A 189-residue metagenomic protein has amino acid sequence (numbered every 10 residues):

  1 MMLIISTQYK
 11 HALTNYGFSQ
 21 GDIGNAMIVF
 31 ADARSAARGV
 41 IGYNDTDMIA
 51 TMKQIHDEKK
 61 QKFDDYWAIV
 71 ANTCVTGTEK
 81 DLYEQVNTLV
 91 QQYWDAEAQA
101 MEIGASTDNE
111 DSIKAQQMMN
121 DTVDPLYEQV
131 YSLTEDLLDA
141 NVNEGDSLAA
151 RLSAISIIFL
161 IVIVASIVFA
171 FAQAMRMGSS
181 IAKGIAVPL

Functional and structural regions predicted by a protein language model:
M1, I5, V29-A36, K59-K62 (+5 more regions): Amphipathic, well-ordered alpha-helical segments in soluble domains
M1-A33, C74-V90, L148-A150, I155-L160: Amphipathic alpha-helical segments and their boundaries
M2, D139-V142: Proline-centered turn/helix-capping motifs that create local helix->coil transitions or kinks
I5, Y9, N44, S180-G184 (+1 more regions): Membrane-interface elements of multi-pass transporters and channels
L13, I41-K53, A71-L138, G145 (+1 more regions): Polar/charged, Q/E/K-enriched amphipathic alpha-helical segments with strong coiled-coil propensity that act as
F18, N25, T51, I55-E58 (+5 more regions): Alpha-helical initiation/capping and key positions within long helical/coiled-coil segments
A26, A33, F63, V130 (+2 more regions): Hydrophobic core positions in alpha-helical repeat/coiled-coil coupling domains, especially the HAMP
E144-L189: Selective recognition of signaling/oligomerization transmembrane alpha-helices
